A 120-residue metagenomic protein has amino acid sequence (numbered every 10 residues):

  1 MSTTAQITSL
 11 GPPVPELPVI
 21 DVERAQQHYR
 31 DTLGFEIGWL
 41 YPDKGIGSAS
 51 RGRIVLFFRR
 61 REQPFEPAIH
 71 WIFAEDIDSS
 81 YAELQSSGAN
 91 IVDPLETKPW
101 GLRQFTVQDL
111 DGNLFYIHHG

Functional and structural regions predicted by a protein language model:
M1-R24, A68-H70, H118-H119: N-terminal beta-strand motif that seeds the catalytic metal site of vicinal oxygen chelate
P12-I20, S48-S50, R61-S87, R103-Q108: Vicinal oxygen chelate
A25-T32, L84, D109-G112: Conserved active-site tyrosine of GNAT-family acetyltransferases
D31-G38, G88-N90: Conserved acetyl-CoA-binding loop of GNAT-fold acetyltransferases
E36-A68, L114-H119: Conserved short beta-strand elements that form part of the metal-binding/catalytic scaffold of enzyme active sites
A74, D111, H118-G120: A beta-strand edge to alpha-helix "cap/lid" segment located at domain peripheries
P94-Q108, H118: C-terminal structural segments of small proteins and small subunits
